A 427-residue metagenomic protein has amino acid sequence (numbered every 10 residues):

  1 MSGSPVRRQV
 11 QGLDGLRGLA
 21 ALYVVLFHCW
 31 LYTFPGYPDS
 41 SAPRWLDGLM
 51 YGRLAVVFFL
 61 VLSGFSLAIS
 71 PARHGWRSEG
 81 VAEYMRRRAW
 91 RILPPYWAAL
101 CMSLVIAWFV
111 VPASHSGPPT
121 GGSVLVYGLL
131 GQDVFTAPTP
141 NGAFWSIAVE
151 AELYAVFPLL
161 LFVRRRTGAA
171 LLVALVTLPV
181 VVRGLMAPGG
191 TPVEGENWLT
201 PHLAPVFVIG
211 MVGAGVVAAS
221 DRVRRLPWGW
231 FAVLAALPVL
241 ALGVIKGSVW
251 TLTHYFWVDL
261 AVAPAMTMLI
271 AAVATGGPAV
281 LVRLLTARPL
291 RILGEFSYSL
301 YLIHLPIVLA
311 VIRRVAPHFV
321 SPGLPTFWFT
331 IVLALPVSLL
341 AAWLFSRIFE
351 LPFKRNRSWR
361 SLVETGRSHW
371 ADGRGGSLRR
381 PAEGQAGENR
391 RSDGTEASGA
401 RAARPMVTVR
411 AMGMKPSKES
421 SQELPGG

Functional and structural regions predicted by a protein language model:
Q9-R73, L93-Y96, L125, G131 (+5 more regions): Functionally critical transmembrane alpha-helices in membrane proteins and complexes, commonly lining
L22-C29, V105, D133, L175-A187 (+2 more regions): Aromatic-anchored segments of alpha-helical transmembrane domains
R44-D47, Y51, A68-S70, V81-A82 (+4 more regions): Membrane-interface helix-loop-helix regions
Y51-V56, P71-F109, P118, G122-V126 (+7 more regions): Transmembrane alpha-helical segments and their boundary/interface "anchor" motifs in multi-pass integral membrane
R53, L203, F207, M211 (+2 more regions): Alpha-helical transmembrane segments of multi-pass integral membrane proteins
A55-I69, W145-L161, V176-R224, D259-V282 (+1 more regions): Specific transmembrane alpha-helix
R77-S78, A82, A113, L160-G168 (+3 more regions): Membrane-interface helix-boundary motifs at transmembrane edges
A287-R288, V311, L351-P381: Membrane-proximal cytoplasmic C-terminal regulatory module of class A 7TM GPCRs
